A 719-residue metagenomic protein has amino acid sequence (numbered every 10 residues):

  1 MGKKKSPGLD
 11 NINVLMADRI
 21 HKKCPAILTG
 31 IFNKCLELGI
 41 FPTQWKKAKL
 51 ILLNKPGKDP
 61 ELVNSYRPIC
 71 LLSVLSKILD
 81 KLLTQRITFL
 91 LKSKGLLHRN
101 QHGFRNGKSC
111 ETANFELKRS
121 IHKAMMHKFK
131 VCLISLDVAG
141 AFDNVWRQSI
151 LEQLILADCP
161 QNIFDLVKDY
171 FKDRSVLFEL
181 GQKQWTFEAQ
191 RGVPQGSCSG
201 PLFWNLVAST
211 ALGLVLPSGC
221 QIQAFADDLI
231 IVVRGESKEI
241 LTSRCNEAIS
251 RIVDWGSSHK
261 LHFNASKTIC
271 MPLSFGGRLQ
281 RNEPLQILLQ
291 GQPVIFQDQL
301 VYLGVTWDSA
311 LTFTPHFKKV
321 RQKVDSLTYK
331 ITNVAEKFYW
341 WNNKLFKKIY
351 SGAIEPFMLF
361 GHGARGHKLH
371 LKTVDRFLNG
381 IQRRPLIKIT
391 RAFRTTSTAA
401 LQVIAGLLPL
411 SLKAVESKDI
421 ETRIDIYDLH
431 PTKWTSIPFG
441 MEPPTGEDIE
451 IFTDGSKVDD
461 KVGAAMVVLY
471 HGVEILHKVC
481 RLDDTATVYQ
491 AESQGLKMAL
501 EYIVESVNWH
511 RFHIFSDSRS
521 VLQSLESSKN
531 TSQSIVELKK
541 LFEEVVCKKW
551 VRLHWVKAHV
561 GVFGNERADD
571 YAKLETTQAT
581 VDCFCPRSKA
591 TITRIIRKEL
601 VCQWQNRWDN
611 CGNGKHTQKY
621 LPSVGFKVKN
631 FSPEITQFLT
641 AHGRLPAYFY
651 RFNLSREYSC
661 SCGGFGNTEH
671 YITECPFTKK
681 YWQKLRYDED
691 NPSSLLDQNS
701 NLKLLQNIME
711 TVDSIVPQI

Functional and structural regions predicted by a protein language model:
M1-P194, V233-R234: Conserved pre-catalytic core of RNA-dependent polymerases
F32, I155, F338, K344 (+6 more regions): Family-specific functional microsites
L83-Q101, M126, P201-V233, V504: Active-site palm subdomain of RNA-directed nucleic acid polymerases
D169, F439-S456, F584-G666, L685-D697 (+1 more regions): Helix/loop segments that flank and initiate small ligand/metal-binding modules
G181-Q182, L261-D298: Short, conserved micro-motifs composed of acidic
L229-E236, G363-F377, L482, Q494-E566 (+3 more regions): RNase H catalytic domain
G291-R365: Basic, alpha-helical interaction scaffolds
H430-T432, P438-H510: RNase H-like nuclease fold core
